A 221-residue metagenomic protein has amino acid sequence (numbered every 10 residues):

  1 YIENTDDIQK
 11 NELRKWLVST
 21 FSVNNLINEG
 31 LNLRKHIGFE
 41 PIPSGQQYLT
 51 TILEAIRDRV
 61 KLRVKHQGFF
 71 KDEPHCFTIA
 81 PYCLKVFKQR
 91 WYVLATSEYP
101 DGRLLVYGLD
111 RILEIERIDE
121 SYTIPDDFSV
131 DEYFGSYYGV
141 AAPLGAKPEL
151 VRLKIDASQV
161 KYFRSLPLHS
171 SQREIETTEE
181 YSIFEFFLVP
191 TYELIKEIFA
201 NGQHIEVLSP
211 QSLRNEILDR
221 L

Functional and structural regions predicted by a protein language model:
Y1-Q67: Bulky hydrophobic/aromatic content
L53-Y99, R103-L105: Loop-centered beta-sheet repeat module
Q67, T96-E98, R117-E120, S165 (+1 more regions): Surface loops and adjacent helix of pleckstrin homology
C76-T78, L104-L109, R152, I183-E185: Well-ordered beta-strand positions in beta-sheet-rich domains
L84, I115, E174-I175: A structural signal for short hydrophobic beta-strand segments in well-ordered beta-sheet cores
P100-Y133: Flexible linker/loop signature enriched in Pro/Ser/Thr and Pro/Gly
E132-L221: Polybasic (Lys/Arg-rich)
